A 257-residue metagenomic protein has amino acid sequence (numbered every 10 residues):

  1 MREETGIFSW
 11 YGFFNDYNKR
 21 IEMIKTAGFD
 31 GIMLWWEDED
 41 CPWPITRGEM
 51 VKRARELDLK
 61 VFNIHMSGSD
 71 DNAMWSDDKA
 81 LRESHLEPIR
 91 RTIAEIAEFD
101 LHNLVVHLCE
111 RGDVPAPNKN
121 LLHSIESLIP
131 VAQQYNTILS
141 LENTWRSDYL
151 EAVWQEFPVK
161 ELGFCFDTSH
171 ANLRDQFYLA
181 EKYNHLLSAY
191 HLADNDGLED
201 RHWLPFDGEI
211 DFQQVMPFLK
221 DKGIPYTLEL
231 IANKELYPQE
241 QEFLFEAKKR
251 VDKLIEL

Functional and structural regions predicted by a protein language model:
M1-E4, F14-K25, S147-F166, A171-L257: Histidine-acidic metal/acid-base catalytic patches
M1-R91, A97, F245-R250, I255-L257: N-terminal pre-domain/capping segments
E3-S9, I32-L34, V61-M66, L104-V106 (+4 more regions): Hydrophobic faces of well-ordered beta-strands that scaffold small-molecule active sites in alpha/beta enzyme cores
I21-T26, W43-I64, R91-D100, P130-Q134 (+3 more regions): Acidic (Asp/Glu)-rich catalytic clusters
E37, S69, C109, T144 (+2 more regions): Flexible loop residues that form catalytic and substrate-binding hotspots at small-molecule/glycan-binding clefts
E39-C41, D71-N72, R111-P115, S147-D148 (+2 more regions): Short, small-residue-enriched loops and turns at beta-alpha junctions that line or gate enzyme active sites
I45-M50, R82, L86-I89, N118-I125 (+3 more regions): Charged helix-capping and loop-helix junction motifs
E56-L57, W75-G163, E242, R250: Active-site acidic/histidine proton-transfer and metal-coordination neighborhood in alpha/beta enzyme cores
